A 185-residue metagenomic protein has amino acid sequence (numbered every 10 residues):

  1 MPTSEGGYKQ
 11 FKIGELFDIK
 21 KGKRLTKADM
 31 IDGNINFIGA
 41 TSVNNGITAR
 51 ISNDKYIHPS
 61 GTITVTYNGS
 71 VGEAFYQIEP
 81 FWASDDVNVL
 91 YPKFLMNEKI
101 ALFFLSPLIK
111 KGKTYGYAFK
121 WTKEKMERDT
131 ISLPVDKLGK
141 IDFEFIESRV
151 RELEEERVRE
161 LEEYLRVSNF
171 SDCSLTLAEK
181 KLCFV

Functional and structural regions predicted by a protein language model:
M1-V43, D136-V185: Non-catalytic DNA-recognition/assembly elements of restriction-modification systems
Y8, D32-I35, S60, D85 (+1 more regions): Sequence-level motif detector for i,i+2 pairs with an aromatic at +2
Y8-I13, F37-I38, F75-I78, V89-Y91 (+3 more regions): General detector of folded, globular domains
D29-M30, K55, W121-K123: A short beta-turn/loop motif at secondary-structure boundaries
F37-I38, I47, I63-V65, A74 (+7 more regions): Long, contiguous hydrophobic alpha-helical segments, chiefly transmembrane helices and signal peptides
N44, A49-L102: A short beta-sheet element
D86, F104-D136, Y164: Glycine-anchored helix-breaking recognition loops at helix->coil/strand junctions
K93-M96, V135-G139: A generic structural motif
